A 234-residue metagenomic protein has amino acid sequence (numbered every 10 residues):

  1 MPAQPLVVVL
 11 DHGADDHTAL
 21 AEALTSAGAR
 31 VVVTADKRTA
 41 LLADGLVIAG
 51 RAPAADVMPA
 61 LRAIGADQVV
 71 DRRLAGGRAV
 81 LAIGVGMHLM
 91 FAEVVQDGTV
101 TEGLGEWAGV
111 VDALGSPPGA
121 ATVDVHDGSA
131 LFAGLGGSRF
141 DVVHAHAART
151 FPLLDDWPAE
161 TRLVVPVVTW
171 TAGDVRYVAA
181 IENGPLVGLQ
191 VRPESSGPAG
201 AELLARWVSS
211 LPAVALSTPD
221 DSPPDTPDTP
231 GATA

Functional and structural regions predicted by a protein language model:
P5, G137-S138, E182-V187: Beta-strand-turn-beta hairpins that frame and shape the catalytic cleft of phosphate-ester-processing enzymes
P5-A29, Q190-S195: N-terminal beta1-alpha1 ligand-phosphate binding loop
V31-L42: Short acidic low-complexity segments
A40-G50: Short acidic/histidine-rich motifs immediately flanking catalytic phosphotransfer sites in two-component signaling
R51-A121: Cysteine-nucleophile active-site neighborhood
Q68, V94-D174: Pocket-forming structural segment of enzyme catalytic cores
V175-N183: Short, surface-exposed beta-strand/loop micro-motifs that present aromatic residues
L186-A234: Acyltransferase
